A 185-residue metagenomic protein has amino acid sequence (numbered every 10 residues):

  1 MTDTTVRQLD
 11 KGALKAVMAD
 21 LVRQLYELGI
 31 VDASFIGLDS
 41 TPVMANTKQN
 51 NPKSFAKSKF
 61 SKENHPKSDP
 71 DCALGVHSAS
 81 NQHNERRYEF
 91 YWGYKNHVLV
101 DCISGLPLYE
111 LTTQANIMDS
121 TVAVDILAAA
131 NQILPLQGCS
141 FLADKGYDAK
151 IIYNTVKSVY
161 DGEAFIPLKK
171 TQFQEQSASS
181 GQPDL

Functional and structural regions predicted by a protein language model:
M1-D161, F165-K169: Polybasic low-complexity intrinsically disordered regions
D10, S180-L185: Short, intrinsically disordered, charge-balanced linker/junction segments flanking boundaries in proteins
Q172-G181: Short, charged, surface-exposed secondary-structure boundary motifs
